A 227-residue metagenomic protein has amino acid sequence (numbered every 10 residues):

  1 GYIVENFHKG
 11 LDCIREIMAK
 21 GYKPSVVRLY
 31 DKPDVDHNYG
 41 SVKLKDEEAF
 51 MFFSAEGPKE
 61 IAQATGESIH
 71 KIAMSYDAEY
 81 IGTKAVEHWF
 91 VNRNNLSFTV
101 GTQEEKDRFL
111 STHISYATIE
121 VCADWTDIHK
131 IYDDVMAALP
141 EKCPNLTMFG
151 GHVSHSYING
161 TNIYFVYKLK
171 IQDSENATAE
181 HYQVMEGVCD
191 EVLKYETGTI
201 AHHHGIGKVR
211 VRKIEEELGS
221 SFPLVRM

Functional and structural regions predicted by a protein language model:
G1-Y2, N6: A short core secondary-structure module
L11-G187, E191, Y195-E196: C-terminal substrate-recognition/cap domain of FAD-linked oxidoreductases
R28, K84, H203-H204, R226: Short loop/turn and capping residues at structural boundaries
G198-I206: Short acidic/histidine-rich active-site segments
I206-M227: Activity-critical C-terminal alpha-helical subdomain
